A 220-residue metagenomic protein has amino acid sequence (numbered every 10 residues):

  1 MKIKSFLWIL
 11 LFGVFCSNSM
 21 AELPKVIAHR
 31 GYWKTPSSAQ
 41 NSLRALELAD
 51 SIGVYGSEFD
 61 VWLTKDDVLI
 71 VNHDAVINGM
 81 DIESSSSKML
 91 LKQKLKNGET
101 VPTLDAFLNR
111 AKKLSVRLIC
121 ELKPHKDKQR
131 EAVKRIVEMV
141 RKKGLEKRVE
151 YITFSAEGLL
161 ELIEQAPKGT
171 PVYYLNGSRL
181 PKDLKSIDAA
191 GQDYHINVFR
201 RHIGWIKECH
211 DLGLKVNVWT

Functional and structural regions predicted by a protein language model:
K2-I3, A21: Terminal accessory/targeting
I3-S5, R30-G31: Hydrophobic alpha-helical segments, especially transmembrane helices and their immediate juxtamembrane helical caps
K4-F15: Sec-dependent N-terminal signal peptides
N18-T220: Phosphate-group recognition and catalysis centered on beta-loop-alpha active-site segments
